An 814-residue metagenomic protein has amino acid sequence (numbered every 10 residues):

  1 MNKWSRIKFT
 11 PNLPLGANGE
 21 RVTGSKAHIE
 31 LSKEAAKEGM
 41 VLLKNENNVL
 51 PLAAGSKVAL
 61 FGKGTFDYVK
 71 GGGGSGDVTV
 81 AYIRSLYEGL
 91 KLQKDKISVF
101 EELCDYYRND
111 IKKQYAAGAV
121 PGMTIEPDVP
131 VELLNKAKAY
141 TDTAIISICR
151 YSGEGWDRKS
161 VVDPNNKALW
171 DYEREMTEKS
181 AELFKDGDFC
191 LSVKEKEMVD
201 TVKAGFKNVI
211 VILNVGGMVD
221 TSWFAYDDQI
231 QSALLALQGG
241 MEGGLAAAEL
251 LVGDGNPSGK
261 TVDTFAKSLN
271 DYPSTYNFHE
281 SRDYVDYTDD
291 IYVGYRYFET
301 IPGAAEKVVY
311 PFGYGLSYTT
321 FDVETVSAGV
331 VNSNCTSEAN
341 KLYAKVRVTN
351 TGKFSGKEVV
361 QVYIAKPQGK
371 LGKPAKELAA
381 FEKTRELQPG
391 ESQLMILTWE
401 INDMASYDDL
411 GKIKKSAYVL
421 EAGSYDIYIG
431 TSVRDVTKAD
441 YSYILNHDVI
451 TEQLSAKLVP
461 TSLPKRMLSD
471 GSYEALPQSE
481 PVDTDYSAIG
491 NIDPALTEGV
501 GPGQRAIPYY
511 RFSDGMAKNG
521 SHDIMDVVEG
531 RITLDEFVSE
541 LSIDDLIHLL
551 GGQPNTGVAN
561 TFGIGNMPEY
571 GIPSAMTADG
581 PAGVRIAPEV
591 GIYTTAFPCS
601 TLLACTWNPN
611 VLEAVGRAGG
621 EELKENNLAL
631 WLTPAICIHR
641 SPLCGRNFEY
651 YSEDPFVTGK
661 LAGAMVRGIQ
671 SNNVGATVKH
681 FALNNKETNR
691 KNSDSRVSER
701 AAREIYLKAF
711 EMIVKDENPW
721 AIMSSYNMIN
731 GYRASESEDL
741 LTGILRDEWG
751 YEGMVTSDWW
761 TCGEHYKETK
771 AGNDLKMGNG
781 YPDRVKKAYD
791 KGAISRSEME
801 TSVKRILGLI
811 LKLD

Functional and structural regions predicted by a protein language model:
M1-D435, A456-D814: Glycoside hydrolase catalytic-domain context in secreted enzymes
R434-A456: Extended, polar beta-sheet/loop recognition surfaces of beta-rich domains that mediate binding to diverse ligands
